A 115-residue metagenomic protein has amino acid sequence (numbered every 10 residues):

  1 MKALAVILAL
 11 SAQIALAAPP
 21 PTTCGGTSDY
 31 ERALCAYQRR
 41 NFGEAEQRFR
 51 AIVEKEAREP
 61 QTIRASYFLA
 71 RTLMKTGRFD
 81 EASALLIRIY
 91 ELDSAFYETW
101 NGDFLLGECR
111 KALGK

Functional and structural regions predicted by a protein language model:
A5-A17: Hydrophobic h-region of N-terminal signal peptides that target proteins for export in Gram-negative bacteria
P20-T23, V53-T62, I89-N101: Short solvent-exposed coil/turn linkers within tandem alpha-helical repeat scaffolds
G25-A51, K55: Alpha-helical segment of the N-proximal tetratricopeptide repeat
E81-I89: Alpha-helical repeat scaffolds
